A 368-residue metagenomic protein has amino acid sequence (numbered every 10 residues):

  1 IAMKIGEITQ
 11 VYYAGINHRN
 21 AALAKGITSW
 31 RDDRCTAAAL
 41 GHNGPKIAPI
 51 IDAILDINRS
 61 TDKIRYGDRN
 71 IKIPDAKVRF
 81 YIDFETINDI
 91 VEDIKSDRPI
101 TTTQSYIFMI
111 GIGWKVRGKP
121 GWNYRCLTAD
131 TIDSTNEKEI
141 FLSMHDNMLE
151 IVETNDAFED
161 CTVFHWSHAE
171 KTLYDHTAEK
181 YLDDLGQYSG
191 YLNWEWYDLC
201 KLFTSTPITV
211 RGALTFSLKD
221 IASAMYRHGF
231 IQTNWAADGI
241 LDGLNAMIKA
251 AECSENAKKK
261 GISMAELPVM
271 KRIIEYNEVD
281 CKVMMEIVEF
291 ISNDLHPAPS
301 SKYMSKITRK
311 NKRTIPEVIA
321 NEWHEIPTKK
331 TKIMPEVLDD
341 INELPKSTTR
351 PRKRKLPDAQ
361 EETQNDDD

Functional and structural regions predicted by a protein language model:
I1-V11, I16-N17, K25, I221-T308: Acidic, Mg2+-coordinating catalytic module of metal-dependent nucleases/exonucleases that use a two-metal-ion mechanism
E7-I82: N-terminal accessory regions of nucleic-acid-interacting proteins
D56-D156, E179-Y181: Conserved RNase H-like, two-metal-ion catalytic cores of nucleic-acid enzymes
F84-N88, W114-V116, T131-D133, S167-E170 (+3 more regions): Short, flexible loop/turn elements at secondary-structure junctions
Y124-I248: Conserved DEDDh/DEDDy metal-dependent 3′-5′ exonuclease domain
M304-T348: Acidic, low-complexity intrinsically disordered tails
K329, S347-K355, D368: Arg/Lys-rich low-complexity patches in intrinsically disordered regions that function as generic
R354-T363: Short linear regulatory motifs embedded in intrinsically disordered, acidic Ser/Thr-rich regions of nuclear proteins
